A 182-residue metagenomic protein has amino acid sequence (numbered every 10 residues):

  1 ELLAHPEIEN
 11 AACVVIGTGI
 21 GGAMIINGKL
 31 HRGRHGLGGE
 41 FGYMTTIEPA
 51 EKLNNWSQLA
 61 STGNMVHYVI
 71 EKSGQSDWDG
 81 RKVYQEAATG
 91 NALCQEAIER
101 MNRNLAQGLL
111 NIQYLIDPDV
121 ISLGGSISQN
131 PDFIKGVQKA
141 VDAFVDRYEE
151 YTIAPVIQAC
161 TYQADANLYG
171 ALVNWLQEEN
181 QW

Functional and structural regions predicted by a protein language model:
E1-E9, T46-W182: ATP-binding/phosphotransfer module of carbohydrate and carboxylate kinases, centering on a glycine-rich
P6-L59: Glycine-rich phosphate-binding loop of actin/hexokinase-like ATP-binding domains
